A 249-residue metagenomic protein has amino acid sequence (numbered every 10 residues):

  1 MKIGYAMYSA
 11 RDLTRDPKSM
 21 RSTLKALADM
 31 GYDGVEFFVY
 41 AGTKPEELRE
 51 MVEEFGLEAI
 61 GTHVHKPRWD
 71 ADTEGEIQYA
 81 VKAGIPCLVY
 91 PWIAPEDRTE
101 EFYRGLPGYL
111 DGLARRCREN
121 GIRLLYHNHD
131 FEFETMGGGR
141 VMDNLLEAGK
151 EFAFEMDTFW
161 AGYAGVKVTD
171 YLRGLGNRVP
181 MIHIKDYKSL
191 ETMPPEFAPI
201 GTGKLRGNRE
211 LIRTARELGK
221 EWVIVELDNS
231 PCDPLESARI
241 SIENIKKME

Functional and structural regions predicted by a protein language model:
M1-M30, A41, A80-G84, M136-A153 (+1 more regions): Histidine-acidic metal/acid-base catalytic patches
Y5-S9, F37-V39, G61-K66, Y90-I93 (+4 more regions): A cross-domain feature marking catalytic cores of carbohydrate-active enzymes and several ubiquitous metabolic/repair
T14, K44, W69: Glycine-rich, highly charged phosphate/nucleotide-binding loops
K25, D29, G34, E58 (+4 more regions): Active-site acidic/histidine proton-transfer and metal-coordination neighborhood in alpha/beta enzyme cores
A41-M51, E96-Y103: Active-site-adjacent beta->alpha loops and helix N-cap segments on the catalytic face of soluble alpha/beta enzymes
K44-H63, N120-I122: Short acidic, glycine/proline-enriched helix-loop-strand junctions
E47-M51, G75-E76, K167-G174: A short acidic, amphipathic alpha-helical/loop segment
